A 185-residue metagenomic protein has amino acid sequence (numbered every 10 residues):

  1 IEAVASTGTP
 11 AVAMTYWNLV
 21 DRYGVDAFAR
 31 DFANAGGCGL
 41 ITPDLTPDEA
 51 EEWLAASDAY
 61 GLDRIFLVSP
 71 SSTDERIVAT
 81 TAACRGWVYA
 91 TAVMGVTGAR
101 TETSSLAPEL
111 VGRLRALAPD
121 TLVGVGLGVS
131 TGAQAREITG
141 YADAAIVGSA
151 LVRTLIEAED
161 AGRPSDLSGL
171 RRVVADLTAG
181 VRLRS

Functional and structural regions predicted by a protein language model:
I1-D44, V181: Active-site beta->alpha loop and helix N-cap motifs at the rims of alpha/beta catalytic domains
I1-E2, V20-D26, T42-Y60, T73-A79 (+4 more regions): Active-site-adjacent beta->alpha loops and helix N-cap segments on the catalytic face of soluble alpha/beta enzymes
I1-V12, A55-S69, S105-V123, S168-S185: Alpha-helix-loop-beta-strand connector modules within alpha/beta enzyme cores
A11-T15, L40-T42, R64-V68, V88-A90 (+2 more regions): Hydrophobic faces of well-ordered beta-strands that scaffold small-molecule active sites in alpha/beta enzyme cores
F32-C38, A56-I65, A82-A90, P119 (+1 more regions): Glycine-enriched alpha-helix->loop->beta-strand junction motifs that scaffold or abut catalytic
A35-I41, T46, A90-A99, Y141-A161: Glycine-rich phosphate-binding active-site loops on the catalytic face of alpha/beta enzymes
S72-A83, L117-A118, V125, V129-A145: Catalytic cores of alpha/beta
A92, A116, S130-I138, V147 (+5 more regions): Expand to "…catalyze enediolate/carbanion chemistry for C-C bond making/breaking, isomerization, decarboxylation
